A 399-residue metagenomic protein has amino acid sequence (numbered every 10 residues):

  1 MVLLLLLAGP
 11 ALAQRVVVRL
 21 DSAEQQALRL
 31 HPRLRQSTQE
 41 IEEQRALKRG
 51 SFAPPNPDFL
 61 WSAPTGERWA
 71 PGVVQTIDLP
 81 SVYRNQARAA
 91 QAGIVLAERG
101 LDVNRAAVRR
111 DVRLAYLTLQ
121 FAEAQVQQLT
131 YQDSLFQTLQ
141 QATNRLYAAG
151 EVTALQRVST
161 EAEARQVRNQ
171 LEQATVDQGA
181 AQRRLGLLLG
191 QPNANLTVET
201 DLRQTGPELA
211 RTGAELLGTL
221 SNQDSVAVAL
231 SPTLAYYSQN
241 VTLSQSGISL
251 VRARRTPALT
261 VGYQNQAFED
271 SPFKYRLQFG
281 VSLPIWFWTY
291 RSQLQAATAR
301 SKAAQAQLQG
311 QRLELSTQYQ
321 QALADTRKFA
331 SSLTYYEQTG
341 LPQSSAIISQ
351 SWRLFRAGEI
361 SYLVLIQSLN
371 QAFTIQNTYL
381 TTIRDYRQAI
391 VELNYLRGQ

Functional and structural regions predicted by a protein language model:
M1-L20: Bacterial Sec-dependent N-terminal signal peptides
L12, E24, N193-A194, L380-Q399: Acidic, low-complexity, intrinsically disordered peripheral segments
Q14-T118, T130, A149, A154 (+5 more regions): Short flexible linkers and secondary-structure junctions
S22-L79, Q191, S225-S292, A299-Q305 (+2 more regions): A small-residue-enriched
Q36-S51, N104, V108-L129, T138 (+5 more regions): Amphipathic alpha-helical coiled-coil segments
A107-L230, A322-D325, F329: Periplasmic alpha-helical coiled-coil/stalk elements that build and connect Gram-negative outer-membrane
V167-Q178, I375-A389: Amphipathic alpha-helical coiled-coil segments
